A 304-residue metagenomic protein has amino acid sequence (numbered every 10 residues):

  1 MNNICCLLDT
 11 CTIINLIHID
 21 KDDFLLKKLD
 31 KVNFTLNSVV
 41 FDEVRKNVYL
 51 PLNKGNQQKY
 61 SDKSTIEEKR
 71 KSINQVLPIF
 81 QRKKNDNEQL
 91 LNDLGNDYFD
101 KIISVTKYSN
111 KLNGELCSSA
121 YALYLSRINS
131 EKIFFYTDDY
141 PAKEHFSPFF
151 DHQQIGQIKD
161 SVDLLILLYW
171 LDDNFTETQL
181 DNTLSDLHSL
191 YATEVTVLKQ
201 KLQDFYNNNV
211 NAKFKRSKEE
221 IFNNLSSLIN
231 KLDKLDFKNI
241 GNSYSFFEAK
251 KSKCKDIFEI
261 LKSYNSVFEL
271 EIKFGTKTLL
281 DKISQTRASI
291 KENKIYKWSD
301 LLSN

Functional and structural regions predicted by a protein language model:
N2-I133, Y140-N304: Active-site-proximal, substrate-binding regions of enzyme catalytic domains and RNA-binding/basic surfaces
